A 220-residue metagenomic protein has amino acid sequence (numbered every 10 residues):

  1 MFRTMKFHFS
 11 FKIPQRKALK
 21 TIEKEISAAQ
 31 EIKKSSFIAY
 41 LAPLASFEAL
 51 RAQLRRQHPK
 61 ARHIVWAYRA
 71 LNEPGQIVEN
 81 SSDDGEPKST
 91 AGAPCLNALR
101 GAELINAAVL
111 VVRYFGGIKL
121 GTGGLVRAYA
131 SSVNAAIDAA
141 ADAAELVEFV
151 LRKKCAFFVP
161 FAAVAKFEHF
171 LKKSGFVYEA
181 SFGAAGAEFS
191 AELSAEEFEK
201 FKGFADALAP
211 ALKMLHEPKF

Functional and structural regions predicted by a protein language model:
F2-T90, A180, F198, G203 (+1 more regions): C-terminal regulatory domains involved in ligand/effector binding and gene-expression control
F7, L171, V177-A195: Non-DNA-binding regulatory cores of transcription-related proteins, predominantly C-terminal effector-binding
I22-I26, A136-A143, K166-Y178: Short amphipathic beta-strand starts and helix->beta connectors
A39-A42, K153-V159, A187-L193: Short cationic amphipathic helices and targeting signals
L44-F47, P160-V164, E192-E199: Helix N-cap motif at beta-to-alpha junctions
A91-A140: Active-site beta-strand/loop microenvironment that shapes enzyme catalytic pockets
A98, L110, F167-F170, S174 (+2 more regions): Generic non-transmembrane alpha-helical segments
E145-A163: Short glycine-/aliphatic-rich beta-strand segments at the starts of folded cytosolic domains
